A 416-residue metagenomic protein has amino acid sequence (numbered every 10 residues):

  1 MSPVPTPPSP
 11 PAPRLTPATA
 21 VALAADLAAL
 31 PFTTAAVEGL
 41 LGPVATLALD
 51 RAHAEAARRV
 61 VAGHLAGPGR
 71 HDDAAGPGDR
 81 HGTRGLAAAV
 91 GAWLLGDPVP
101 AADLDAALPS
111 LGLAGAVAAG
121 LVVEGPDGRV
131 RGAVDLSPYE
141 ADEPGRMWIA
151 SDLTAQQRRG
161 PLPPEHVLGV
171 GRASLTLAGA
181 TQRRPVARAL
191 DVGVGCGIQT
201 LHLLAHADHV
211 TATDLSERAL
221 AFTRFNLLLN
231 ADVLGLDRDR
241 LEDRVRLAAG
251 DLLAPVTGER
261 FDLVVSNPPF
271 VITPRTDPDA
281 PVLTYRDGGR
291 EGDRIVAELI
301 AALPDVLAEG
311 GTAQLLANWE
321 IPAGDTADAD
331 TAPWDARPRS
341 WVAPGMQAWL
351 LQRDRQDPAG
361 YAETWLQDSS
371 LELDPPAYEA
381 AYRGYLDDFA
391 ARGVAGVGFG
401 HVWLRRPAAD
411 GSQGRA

Functional and structural regions predicted by a protein language model:
V21, D26-V130: Accessory substrate-recognition/RNA-binding modules or partner subunits associated with SAM-dependent
P100-V167: Non-catalytic substrate-recognition/targeting regions of SAM-dependent transferases
L162-G171, R183, L215-R383, D388 (+1 more regions): S-adenosylmethionine
G171-A187: Conserved alpha-helix/loop element of class I SAM-dependent methyltransferases that forms part of the SAM/SAH-binding
V186-G195: Conserved class I S-adenosyl-L-methionine
C196-A207: Conserved SAM-binding loop of SAM-dependent methyltransferases across substrates and taxa, primarily the Class I
H209-D214: Conserved SAM-binding motif I beta-strand of class I
L386-A416: C-terminal lobe and adjacent flexible extensions of AdoMet/dcAdoMet transferase-like proteins
